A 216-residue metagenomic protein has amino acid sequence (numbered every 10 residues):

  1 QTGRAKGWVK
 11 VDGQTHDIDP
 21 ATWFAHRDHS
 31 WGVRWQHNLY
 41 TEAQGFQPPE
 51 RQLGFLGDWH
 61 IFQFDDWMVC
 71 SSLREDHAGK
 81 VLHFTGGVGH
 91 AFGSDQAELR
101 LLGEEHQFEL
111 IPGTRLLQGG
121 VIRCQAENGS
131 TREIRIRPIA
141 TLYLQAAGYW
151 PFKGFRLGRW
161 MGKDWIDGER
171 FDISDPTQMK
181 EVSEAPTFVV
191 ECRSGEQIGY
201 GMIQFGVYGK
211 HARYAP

Functional and structural regions predicted by a protein language model:
Q1-P216: Structured soluble/peripheral alpha/beta segments that form catalytic or ligand/cofactor-binding pockets
